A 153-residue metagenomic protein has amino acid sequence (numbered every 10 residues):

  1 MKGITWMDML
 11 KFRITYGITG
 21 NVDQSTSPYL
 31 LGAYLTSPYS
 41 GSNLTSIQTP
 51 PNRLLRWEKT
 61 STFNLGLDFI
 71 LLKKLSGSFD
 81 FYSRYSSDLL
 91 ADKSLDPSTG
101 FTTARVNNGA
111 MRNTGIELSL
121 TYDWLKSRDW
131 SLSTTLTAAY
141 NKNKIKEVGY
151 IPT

Functional and structural regions predicted by a protein language model:
M1-T153: Extracellular/periplasmic, surface-exposed regions of secreted and cell-surface proteins
